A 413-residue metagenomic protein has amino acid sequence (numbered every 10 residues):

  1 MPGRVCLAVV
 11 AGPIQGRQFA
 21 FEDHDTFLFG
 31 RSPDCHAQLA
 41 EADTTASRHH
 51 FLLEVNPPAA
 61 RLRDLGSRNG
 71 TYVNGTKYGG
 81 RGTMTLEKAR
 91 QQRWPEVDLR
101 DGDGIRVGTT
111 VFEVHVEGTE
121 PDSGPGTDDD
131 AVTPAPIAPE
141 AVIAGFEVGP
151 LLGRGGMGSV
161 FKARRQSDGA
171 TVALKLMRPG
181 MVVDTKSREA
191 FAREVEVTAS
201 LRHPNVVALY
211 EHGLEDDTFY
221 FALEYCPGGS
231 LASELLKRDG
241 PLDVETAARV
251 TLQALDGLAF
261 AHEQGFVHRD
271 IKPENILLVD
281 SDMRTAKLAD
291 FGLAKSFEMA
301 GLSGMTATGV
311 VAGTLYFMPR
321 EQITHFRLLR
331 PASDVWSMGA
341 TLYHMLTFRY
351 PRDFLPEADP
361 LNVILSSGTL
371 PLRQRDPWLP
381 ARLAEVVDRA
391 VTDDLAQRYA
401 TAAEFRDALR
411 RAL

Functional and structural regions predicted by a protein language model:
Q18-G108, H203: Forkhead-associated
R178-S200: AlphaC helix of the eukaryotic protein kinase fold
H212: Activation-segment/catalytic-loop signature of the eukaryotic protein kinase fold
D216-S230, E234: Conserved short submotifs of the Hanks-type protein kinase catalytic core that shape the nucleotide-binding pocket
V250-T251: Activation segment signature within eukaryotic-like protein kinase domains
D256-F266: Protein kinase catalytic-loop region centered on the HRD/HxD motif
D280-R320, T324: Activation segment of protein kinases
Y316-L413: C-terminal lobe helix-coil module of Hanks-type protein kinase domains
